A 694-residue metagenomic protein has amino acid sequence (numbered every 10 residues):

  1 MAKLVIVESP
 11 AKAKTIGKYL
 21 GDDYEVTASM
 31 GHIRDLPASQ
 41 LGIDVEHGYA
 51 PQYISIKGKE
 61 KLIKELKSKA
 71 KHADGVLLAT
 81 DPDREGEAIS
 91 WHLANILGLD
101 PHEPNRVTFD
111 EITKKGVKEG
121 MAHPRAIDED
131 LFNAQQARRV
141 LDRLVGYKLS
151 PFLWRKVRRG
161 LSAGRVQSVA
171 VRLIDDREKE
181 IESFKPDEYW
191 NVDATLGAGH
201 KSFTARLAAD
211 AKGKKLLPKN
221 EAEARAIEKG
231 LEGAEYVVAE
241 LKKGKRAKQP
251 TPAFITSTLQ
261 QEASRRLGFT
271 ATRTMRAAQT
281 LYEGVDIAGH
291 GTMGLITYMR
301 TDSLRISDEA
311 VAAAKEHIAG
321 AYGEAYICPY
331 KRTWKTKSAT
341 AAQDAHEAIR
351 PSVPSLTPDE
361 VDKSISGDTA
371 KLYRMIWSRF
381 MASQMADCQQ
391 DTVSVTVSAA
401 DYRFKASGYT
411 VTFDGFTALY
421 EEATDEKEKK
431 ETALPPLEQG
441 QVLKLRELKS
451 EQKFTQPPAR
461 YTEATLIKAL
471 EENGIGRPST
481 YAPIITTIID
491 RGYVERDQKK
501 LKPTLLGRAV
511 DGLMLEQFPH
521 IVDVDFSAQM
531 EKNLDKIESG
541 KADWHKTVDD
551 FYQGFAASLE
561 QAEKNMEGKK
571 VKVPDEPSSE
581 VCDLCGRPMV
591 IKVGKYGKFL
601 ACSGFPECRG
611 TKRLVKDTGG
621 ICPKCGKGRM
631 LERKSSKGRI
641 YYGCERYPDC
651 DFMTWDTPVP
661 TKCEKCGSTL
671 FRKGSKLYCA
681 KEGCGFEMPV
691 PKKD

Functional and structural regions predicted by a protein language model:
M1-R139, K148, A209, P218-R225 (+2 more regions): Intrinsically disordered, low-complexity regulatory segments
A2-L4, T15, S150, S183 (+2 more regions): Basic, low-complexity terminal or inter-domain segments flanking catalytic cores
K14-P37, S168-K215, S383-T432, P588: Structured, non-catalytic alpha/beta "coupling" segments that mediate domain-domain communication and provide generic
I112-A194, K243: C-terminal or mid-to-C-terminal helical accessory/interaction module adjacent to the motor/catalytic core
K215-P252: Metal- or metallocofactor-binding catalytic centers and their adjacent structured scaffolds across diverse enzyme
V238-L241, P250-A263, H290-M299, P457-A469: Short acidic, hydrophobic short linear motifs in intrinsically disordered regions
M275-Q279, I485-T486: Short, hydrophobic-biased segments on the C-terminal half of alpha helices that form "recognition helices"
Y282-T297, R491-K500: A short, conserved structural fragment
